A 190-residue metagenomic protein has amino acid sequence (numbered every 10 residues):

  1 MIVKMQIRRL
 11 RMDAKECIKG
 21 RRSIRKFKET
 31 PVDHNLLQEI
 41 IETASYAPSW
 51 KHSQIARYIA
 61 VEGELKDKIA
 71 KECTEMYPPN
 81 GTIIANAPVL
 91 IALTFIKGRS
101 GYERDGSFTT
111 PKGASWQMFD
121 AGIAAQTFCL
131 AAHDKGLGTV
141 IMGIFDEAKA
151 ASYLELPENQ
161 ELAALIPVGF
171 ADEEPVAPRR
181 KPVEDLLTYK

Functional and structural regions predicted by a protein language model:
M1-R11: Short, Lys/Arg-enriched N-terminal segments with co-localized hydrophobic residues within the first ~10-30 amino acids
A14-I24, E29, R99, A163-K190: C-terminal helix-cap and adjacent tail motif
L37-E42: Short amphipathic alpha-helical segments
A44, I91, K97, T109-Y153: Small-aliphatic-rich amphipathic alpha-helix that forms the alpha element of a beta-alpha
W50-S53, I83-A85, L156-E158, R179-R180: Solvent-exposed alpha-helices and their adjacent loops that cap or buttress functional pockets in soluble metabolic
H52-A121: Glycine/small-residue-rich phosphate/adenosyl-binding loop
S53-A56, L137, A163: Short secondary-structure junction motifs
A151-G169: Short, conserved aromatic-histidine micro-motifs
